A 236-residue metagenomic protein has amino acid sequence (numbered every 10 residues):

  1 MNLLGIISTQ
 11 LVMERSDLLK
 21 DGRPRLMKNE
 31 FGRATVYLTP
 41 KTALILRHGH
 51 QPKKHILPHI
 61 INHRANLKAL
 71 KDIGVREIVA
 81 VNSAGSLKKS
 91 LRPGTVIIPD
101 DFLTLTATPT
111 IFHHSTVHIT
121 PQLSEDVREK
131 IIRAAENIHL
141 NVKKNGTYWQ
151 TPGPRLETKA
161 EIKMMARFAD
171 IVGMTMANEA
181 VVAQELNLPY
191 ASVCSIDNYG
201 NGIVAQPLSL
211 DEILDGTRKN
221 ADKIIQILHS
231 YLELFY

Functional and structural regions predicted by a protein language model:
M1-I119: Metabolite-binding pocket within alpha/beta catalytic cores that recognizes anionic/polar moieties
A69-G74, S90, F168, V181-P189: Alpha-helix C-terminal capping segments
I78-V79, V172-G173, A191: Hydrophobic residues within beta-strands of alpha/beta enzymes
Q122-R167: Active-site rim beta-loop-alpha module in soluble metabolic enzymes
T175-E212: Zn-dependent metallopeptidase/amidohydrolase metal-coordination segment
N201-Y236: His/Asp/Glu-rich mid-to-C-terminal helical/loop segments that flank catalytic regions of hydrolases
